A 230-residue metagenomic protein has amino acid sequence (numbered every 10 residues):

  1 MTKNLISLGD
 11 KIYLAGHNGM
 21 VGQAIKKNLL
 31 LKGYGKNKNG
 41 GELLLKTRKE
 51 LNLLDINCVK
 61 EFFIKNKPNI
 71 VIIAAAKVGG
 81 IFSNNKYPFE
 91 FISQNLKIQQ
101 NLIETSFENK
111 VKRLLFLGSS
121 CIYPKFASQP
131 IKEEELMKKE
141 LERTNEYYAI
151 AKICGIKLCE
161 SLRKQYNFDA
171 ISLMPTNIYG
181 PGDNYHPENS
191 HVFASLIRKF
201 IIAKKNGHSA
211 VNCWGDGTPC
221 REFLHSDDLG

Functional and structural regions predicted by a protein language model:
N4-K32: N-terminal Rossmann NAD(P)H-binding glycine-rich loop of SDR-like oxidoreductase domains
L30-F62: Adenosine-cofactor binding site in Rossmann-like domains, unifying the SAM/SAH pocket of S-adenosylmethionine-dependent
L53-L96, T105-E108, K125: NAD(P)H-binding glycine-rich loop region in Rossmannoid oxidoreductase-like domains and their noncatalytic homologs
F91-Q99, K110, L115, A151-K152: Short alpha-helix in the Rossmann-fold core of NAD(P)-dependent oxidoreductases
L96-L102, A151-C159, F193: Conserved catalytic Lys-bearing alpha helix of Rossmann-like short-chain dehydrogenase/reductases
Q100-N145, I171: Conserved Rossmann-fold NAD(P)-dependent oxidoreductase catalytic core, especially the SDR/UDP-sugar
F126-E135, E160-G230: NAD(P)-dependent short-chain dehydrogenase/reductase
M137, Y147, A151-C154: Active-site helix of classical SDR
